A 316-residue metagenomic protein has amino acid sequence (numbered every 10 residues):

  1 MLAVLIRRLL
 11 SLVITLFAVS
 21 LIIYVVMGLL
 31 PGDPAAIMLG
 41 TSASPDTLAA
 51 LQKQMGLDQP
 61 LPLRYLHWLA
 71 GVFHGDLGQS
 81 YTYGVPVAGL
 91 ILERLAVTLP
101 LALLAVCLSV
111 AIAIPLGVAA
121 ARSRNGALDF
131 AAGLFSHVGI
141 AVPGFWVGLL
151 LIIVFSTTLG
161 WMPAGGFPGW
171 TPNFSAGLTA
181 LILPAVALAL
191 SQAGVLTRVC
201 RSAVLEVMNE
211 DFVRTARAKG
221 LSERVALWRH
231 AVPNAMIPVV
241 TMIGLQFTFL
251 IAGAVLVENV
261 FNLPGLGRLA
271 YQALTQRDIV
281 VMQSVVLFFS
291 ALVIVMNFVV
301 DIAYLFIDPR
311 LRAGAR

Functional and structural regions predicted by a protein language model:
L2-V4, V13, I91-L128, G144 (+3 more regions): Alpha-helical transmembrane segments of integral membrane proteins, especially multi-pass inner/plasma-membrane
T15-L66, L159-A180: Hydrophobic alpha-helical transmembrane segments of membrane transport/permease proteins and related membrane-embedded
I22-L29, H67-A70, L134-G165, V186-A193 (+1 more regions): Membrane-water interface segments at the C-terminal ends of transmembrane alpha-helices in multi-pass inner-membrane
Q52-L61, H74-V87, P168-L181, L188 (+1 more regions): Membrane-interfacial helix-loop-helix junctions in multi-pass membrane proteins
D58-I114: An internal, D/E-rich "acidic patch" concept
